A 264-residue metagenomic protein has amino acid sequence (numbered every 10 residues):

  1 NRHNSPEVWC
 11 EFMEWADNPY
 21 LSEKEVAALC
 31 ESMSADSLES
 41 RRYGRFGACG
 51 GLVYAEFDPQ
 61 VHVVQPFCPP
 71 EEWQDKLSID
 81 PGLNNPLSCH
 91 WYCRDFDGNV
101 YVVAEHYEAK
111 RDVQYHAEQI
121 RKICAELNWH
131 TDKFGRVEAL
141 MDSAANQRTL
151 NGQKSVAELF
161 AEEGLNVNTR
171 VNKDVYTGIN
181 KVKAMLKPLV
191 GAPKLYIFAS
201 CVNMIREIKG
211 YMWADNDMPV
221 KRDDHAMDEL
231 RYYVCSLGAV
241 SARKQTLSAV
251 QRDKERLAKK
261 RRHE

Functional and structural regions predicted by a protein language model:
N1-E25: Replace "adjacent to P-loop NTPase cores in ATP/GTP-dependent enzymes" with "adjacent to NTP-binding cores
N4, C93-G98: Short acidic-glycine loop/turn motifs at beta-strand connectors
C10, C89-W91, V102: Hydrophobic beta-strand positions in blades of beta-propellers and related beta-sheet-rich domains
C10-F12, K76, V167: Conserved beta-strand scaffold positions in the cores of enzyme catalytic domains, especially in NTP/NDP-utilizing
N18-P81: ATPase catalytic-site recognition across NTP-hydrolyzing enzymes
P86-Y92, R231: Short beta-strand scaffold segments in enzyme catalytic cores
F96-K221, V240-S241, L257-E264: Mg2+-dependent endonuclease catalytic cores in nucleic-acid-processing enzymes, primarily RNase H-like
D217-T246: Acidic, Mg2+-coordinating catalytic module of metal-dependent nucleases/exonucleases that use a two-metal-ion mechanism
